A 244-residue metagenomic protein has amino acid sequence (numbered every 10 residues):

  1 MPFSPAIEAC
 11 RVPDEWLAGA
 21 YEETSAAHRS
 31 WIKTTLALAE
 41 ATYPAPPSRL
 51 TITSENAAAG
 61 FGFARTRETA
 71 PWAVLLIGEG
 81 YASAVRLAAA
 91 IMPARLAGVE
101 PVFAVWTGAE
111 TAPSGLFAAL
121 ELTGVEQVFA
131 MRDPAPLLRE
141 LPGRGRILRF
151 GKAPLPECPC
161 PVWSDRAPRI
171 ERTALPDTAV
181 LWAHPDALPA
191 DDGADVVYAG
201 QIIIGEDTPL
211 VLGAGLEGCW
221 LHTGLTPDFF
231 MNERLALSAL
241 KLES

Functional and structural regions predicted by a protein language model:
M1-A70: N-terminal Rossmann-like NAD(P)+-binding subdomain of aldehyde/semialdehyde dehydrogenases
C10-R11, P44, E121, R144 (+1 more regions): Short, flexible coil/linker elements and helix-boundary hinge sites characteristic of intrinsically disordered
A27-A39, S83-R86, A112-L116, A130-L137 (+3 more regions): General structural feature for long, well-ordered alpha-helical segments within catalytic domains of soluble enzymes
A39, Y43, A90-I91, L120 (+2 more regions): Hydrophobic, Leu/Ile/Phe/Ala-enriched alpha-helical segments that form helix-helix packing faces
I52-A118, R169-T173, D177-H184: Conserved small-residue-rich beta-alpha loop and adjacent elements that most often cradle the phosphate/pyrophosphate
L96-V102, T123-V125, G143: Short, surface-exposed connector motifs at secondary-structure boundaries
V125-S244: Conserved NAD(P)+-binding/catalytic subdomain of aldehyde/semialdehyde dehydrogenases
